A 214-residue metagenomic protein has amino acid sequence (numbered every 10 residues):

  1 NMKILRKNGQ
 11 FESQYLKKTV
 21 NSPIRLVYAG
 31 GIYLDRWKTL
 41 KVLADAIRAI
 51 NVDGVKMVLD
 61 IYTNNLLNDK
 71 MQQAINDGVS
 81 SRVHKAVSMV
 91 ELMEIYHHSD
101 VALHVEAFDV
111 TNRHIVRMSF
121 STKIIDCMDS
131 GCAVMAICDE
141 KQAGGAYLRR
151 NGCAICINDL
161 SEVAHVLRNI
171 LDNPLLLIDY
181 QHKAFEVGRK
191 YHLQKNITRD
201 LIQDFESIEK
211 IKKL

Functional and structural regions predicted by a protein language model:
N1-S13: Short beta-strand->alpha-helix junction loop in the catalytic core of nucleotide-activated group-transfer enzymes
K17-W37, A44-I47: Conserved donor-binding/catalytic core segment of Leloir-type glycosyltransferases
D35-K38, E94, A102-I125, V134-A146: Nucleotide-sugar-dependent
N51-T63, N68-V101, T111: Nucleotide-activated donor-binding/catalytic signature segment of Leloir-type glycosyltransferases, i.e., the conserved
S121, D139, G152-S161, N169-L175: Conserved acidic donor-binding segment of nucleotide-sugar-dependent glycosyltransferases
M128: Short alpha-helix at the nucleotide-sugar/activated-sugar donor binding site of glycosyltransferases and closely
G145, R168-E186, I211-K212: Conserved donor-nucleotide binding/catalytic region of nucleotide-linked donor-dependent transferases
N158-S161, L175-E206: A charged, aromatic-enriched C-terminal amphipathic alpha-helix characteristic of glycosyltransferases across folds
